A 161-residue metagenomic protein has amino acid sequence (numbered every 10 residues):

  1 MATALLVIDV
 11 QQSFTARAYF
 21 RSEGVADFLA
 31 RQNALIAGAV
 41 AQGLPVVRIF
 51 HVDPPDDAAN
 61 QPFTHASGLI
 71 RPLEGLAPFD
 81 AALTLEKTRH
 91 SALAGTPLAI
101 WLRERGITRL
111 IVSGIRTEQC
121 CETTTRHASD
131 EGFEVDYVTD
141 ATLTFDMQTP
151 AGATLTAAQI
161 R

Functional and structural regions predicted by a protein language model:
A2-A4, N33-G38, Q42, P62-R161: Active-site-adjacent betaalpha module
L5-F20: Generic N-terminal amphipathic, Lys/Arg-enriched alpha-helix
V7, P45-H51, V138: Short beta-strand segments at enzyme active-site cores
F14-A18, P55-A59, D146-Q148: A short acidic, helix-capping loop that chelates divalent metal ions and anchors anionic groups
F14-T15, H51-D56, E74-T84: Short, basic/glycine-rich phosphate-binding loops at helix/coil junctions that contact nucleotide phosphates
Y19-R48: A short alpha/beta connector and helix-capping loop motif
F50-V52, A94-G95: A general structural signal for short secondary-structure boundary/capping elements
